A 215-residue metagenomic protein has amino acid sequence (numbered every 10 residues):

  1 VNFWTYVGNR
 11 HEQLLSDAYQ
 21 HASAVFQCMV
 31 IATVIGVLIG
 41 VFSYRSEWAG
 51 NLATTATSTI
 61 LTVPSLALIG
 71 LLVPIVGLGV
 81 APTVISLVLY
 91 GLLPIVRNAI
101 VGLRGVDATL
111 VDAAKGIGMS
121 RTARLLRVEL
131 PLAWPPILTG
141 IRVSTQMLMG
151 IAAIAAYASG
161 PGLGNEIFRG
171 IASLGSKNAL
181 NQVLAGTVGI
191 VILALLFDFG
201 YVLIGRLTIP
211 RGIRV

Functional and structural regions predicted by a protein language model:
V1-M29, R169-L180: Periplasmic/extracellular loop-to-transmembrane helix junction in inner-membrane transport proteins
Q13-A24, V73-P94, W134, Q182-G186: Loop-to-helix entry region at the N-terminal start of transmembrane alpha-helices in multi-pass membrane transporters
A22, F26, V30-L38, F42 (+3 more regions): Generic alpha-helical transmembrane segments of integral inner-membrane proteins, especially permease/transport modules
F26, L89, R121-I154, A185 (+1 more regions): Transmembrane alpha-helices
I39-L72, L87, I95-G105: Cytoplasmic-entry segments and transmembrane alpha-helices of multi-pass inner-membrane transporters
E47, V101-R104, A108, L184-V215: C-terminal transmembrane helix and the adjacent membrane-cytosol boundary/short C-terminal tail of inner/organellar
P74, I151-G189, R214-V215: Glycine-rich helix-loop "coupling/hinge" segments at transmembrane-helix boundaries in multipass transporters
N98, G102-I137: Short cytoplasmic-facing helical segments at TM-TM junctions of multi-pass membrane proteins
